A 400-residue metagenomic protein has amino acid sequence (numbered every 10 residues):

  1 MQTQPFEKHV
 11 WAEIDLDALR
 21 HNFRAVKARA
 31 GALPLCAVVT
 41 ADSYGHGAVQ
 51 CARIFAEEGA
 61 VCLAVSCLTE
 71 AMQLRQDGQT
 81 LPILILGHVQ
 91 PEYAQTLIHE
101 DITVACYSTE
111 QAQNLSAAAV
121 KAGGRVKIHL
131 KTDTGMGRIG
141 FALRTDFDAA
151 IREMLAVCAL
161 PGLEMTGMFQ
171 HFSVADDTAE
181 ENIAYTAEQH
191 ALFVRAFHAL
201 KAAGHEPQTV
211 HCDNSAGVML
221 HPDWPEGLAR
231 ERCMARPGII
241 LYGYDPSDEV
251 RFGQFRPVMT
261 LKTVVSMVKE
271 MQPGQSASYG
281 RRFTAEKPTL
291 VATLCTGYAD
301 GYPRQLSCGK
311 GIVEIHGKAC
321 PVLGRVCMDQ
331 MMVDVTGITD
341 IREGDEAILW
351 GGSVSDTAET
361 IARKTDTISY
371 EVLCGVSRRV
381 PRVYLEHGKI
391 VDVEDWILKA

Functional and structural regions predicted by a protein language model:
Q2-R20, R24, T69-E70, V89 (+2 more regions): Active-site anion/phosphate-binding pocket segments in diverse small-molecule metabolic enzymes
T3-E13, A18-H21, G31-T209: Active-site-proximal beta-alpha core segment in soluble small-molecule metabolic enzymes
